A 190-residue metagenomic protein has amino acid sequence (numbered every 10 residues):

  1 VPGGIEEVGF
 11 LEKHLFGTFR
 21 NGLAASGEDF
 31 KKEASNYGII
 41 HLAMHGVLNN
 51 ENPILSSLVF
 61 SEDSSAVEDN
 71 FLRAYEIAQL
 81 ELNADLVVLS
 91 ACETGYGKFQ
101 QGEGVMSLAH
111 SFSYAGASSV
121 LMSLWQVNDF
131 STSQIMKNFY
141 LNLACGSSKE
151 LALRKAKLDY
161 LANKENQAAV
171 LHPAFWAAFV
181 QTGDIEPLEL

Functional and structural regions predicted by a protein language model:
V1-L190: Catalytic cores of enzymes
